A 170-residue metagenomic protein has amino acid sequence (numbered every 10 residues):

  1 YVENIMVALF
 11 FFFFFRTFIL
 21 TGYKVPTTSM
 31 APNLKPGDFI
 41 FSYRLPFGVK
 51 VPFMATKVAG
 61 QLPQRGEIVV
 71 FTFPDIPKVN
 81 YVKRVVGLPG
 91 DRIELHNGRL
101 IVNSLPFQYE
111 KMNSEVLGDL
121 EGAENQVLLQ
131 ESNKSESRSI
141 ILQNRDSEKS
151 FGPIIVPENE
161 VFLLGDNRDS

Functional and structural regions predicted by a protein language model:
V2-F18: Hydrophobic membrane-insertion alpha-helices, especially the h-region of bacterial N-terminal signal peptides
L20-D38: Alpha-helical transmembrane signal-anchor/signal-peptide segments
P32-S170: Soluble "head" domains of membrane/secretory-pathway proteins
